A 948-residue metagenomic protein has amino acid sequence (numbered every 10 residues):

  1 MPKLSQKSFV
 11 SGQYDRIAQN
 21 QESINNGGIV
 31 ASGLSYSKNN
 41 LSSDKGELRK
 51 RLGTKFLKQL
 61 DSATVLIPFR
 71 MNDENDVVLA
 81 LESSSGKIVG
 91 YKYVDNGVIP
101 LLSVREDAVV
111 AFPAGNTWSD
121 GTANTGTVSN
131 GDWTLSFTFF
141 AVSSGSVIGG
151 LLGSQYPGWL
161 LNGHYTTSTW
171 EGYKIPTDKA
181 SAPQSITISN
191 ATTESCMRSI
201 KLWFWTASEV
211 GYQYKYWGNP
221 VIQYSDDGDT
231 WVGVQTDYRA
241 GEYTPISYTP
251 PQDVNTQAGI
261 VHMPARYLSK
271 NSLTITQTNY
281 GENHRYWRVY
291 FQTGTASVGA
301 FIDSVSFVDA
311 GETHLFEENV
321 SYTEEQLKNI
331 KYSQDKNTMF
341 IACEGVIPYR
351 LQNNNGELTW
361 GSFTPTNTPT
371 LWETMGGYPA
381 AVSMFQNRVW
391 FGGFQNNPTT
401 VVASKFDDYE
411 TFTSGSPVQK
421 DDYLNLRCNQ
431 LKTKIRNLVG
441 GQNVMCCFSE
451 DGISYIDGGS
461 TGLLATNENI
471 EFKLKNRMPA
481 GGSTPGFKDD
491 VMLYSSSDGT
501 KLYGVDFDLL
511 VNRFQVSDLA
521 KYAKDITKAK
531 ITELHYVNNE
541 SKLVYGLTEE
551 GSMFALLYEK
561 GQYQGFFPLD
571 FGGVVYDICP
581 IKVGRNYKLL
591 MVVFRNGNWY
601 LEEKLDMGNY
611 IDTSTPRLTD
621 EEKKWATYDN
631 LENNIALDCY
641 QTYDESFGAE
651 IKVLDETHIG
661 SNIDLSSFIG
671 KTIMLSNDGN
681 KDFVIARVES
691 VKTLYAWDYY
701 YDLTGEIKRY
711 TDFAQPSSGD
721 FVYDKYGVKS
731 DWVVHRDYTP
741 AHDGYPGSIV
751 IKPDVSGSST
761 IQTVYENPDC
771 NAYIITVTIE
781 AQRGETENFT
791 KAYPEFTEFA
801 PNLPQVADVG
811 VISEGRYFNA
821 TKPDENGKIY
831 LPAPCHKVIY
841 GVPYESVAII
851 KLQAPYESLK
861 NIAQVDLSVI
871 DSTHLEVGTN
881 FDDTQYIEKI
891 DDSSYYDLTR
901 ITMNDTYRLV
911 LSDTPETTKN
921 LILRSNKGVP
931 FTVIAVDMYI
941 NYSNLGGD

Functional and structural regions predicted by a protein language model:
M1-G126, S136-H164, V346-N443, S496-K521 (+6 more regions): N-terminal beta-propeller domains
S5, V10-N20, R105, W231-L273 (+5 more regions): Small/polar beta-strand repeat architecture
L102-A191, S208-Y212, D237-Q257, M263: Disordered, acidic Ser/Thr/Pro-rich linker "stalks" and the adjacent N-terminal cap of the next globular domain
T167-E194, K270-S272, P843-S858: Short beta-strands within extracellular/lumenal beta-sheet-rich domains
Q184-I186, E194-G211, V289, L859-T873: A short beta-strand element within beta-rich, extracytoplasmic domains of secreted/secretory-pathway proteins
M197, T295-E312, A792-E795, Y844-V877 (+1 more regions): Exposed low-complexity, polar/acidic, P/S/T/G-rich flexible segments that act as propeptides, protease-susceptible
W203-G218, V346-N354, Y558, Q562-Y563 (+3 more regions): Ser/Thr/Gly-rich low-complexity blocks that favor extended beta-strand/coil architectures
N329-Y332, N429-D644, F799-Y817: Beta-sheet-dominated scaffold domains
